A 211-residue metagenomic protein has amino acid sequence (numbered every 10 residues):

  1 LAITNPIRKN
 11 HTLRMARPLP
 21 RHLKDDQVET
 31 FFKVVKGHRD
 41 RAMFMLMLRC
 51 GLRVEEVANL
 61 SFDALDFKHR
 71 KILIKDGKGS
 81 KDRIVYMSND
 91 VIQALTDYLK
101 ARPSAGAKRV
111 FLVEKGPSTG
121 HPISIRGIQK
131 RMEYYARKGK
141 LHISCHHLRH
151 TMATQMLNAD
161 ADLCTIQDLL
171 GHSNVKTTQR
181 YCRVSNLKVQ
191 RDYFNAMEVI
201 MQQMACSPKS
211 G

Functional and structural regions predicted by a protein language model:
L1-G211: Conserved catalytic core of the tyrosine transesterase superfamily
